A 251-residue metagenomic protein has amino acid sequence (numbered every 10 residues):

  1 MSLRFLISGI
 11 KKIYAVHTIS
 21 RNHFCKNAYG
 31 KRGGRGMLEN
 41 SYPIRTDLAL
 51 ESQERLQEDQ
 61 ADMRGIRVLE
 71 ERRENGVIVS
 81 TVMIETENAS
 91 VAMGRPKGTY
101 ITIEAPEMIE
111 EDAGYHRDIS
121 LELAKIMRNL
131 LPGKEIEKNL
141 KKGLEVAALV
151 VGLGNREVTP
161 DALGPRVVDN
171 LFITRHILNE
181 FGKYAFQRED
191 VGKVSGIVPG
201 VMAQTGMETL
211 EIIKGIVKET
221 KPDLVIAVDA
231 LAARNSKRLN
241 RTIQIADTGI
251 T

Functional and structural regions predicted by a protein language model:
A15-T18, A28-G30: Short hydrophobic alpha-helical segments enriched in small aliphatic residues
G36-P96: N-terminal amphipathic/basic leader segments beginning at the initiator methionine
E87-G133: An N-terminal, well-structured beta->alpha segment
T102-P106, A147-V158, G196-G200: Short glycine-rich or small-residue beta-strand-to-loop segments that form or flank ligand, phosphate, metal/Fe-S
N155-G196: Glycine-rich phosphate/diphosphate-binding loop of Rossmann-like nucleotide-binding domains
A185-I216: A structural-propensity feature for long, helix-poor, extended segments
L210-T251: Glycine-rich phosphate-binding loop
